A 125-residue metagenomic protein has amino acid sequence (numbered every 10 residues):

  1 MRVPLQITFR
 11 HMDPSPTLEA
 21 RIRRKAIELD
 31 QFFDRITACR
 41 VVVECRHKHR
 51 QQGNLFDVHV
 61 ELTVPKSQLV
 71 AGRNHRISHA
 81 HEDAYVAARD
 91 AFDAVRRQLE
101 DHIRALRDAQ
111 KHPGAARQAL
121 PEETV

Functional and structural regions predicted by a protein language model:
M1-V125: N-terminal, polar/charged subdomain of small-to-medium soluble alpha/beta proteins
